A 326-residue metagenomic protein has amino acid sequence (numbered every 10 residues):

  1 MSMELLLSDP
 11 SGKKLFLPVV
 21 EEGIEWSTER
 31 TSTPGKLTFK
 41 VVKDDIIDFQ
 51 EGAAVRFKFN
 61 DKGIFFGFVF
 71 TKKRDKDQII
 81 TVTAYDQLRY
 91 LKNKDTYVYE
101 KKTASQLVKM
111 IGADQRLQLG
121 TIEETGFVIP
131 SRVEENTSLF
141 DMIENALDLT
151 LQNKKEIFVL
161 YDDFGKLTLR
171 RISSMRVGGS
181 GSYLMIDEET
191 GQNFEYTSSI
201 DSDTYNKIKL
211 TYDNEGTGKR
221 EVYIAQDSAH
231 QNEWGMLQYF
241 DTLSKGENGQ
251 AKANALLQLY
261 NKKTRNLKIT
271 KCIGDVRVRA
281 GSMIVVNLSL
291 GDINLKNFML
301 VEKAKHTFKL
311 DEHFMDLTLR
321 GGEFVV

Functional and structural regions predicted by a protein language model:
M1-D9, K40-R74, T103-R116, E144 (+2 more regions): Short, acidic/charged, Gly/Pro-enriched secondary-structure junctions
M1-Y90, S182-T197: Assembly/oligomerization scaffold segments
S2-E4, I46-I47, E144, F158-N261 (+2 more regions): Acidic, small/polar-enriched beta strand-loop surface segments
E21-G23, S32-K36, I64, D77-I79 (+7 more regions): Extracytoplasmic
G23, G63-F68, T81, T96 (+3 more regions): Well-ordered beta-strand positions in beta-sheet-rich domains
T28-R30, T83, R116, A225-Q231: Short, compositionally biased low-complexity segments
R30-K43, Q78-L88, L210, T264-C272 (+2 more regions): Oligomerization/assembly interface segments of phage tail-like spikes and tubes
K76-T190, T197: Charged- and aromatic-enriched interaction segments used to assemble and dock large macromolecular complexes
